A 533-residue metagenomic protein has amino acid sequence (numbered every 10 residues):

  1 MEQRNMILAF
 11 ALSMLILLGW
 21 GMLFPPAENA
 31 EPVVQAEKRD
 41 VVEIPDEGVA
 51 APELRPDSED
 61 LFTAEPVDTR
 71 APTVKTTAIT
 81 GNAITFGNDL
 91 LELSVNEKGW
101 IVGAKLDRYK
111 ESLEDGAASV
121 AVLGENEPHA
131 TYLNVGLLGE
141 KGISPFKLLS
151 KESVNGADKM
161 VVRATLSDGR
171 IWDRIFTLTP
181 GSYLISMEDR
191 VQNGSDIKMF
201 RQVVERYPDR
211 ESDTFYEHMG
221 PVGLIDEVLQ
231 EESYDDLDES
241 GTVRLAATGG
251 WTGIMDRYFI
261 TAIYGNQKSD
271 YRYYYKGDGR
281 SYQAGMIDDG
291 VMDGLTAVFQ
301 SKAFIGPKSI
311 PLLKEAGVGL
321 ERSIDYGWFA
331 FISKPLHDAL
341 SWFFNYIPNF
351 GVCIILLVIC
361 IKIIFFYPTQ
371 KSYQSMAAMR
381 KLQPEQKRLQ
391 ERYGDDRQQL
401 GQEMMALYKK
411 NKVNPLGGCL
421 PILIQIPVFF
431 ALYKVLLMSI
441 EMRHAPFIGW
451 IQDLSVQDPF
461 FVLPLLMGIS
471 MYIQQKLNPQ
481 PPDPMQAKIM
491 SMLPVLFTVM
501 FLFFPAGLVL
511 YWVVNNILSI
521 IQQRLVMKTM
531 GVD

Functional and structural regions predicted by a protein language model:
M1-I363, D533: Membrane-protein biogenesis/insertion across secretory and organellar systems
N5-F10, F350, I354, F460-P464 (+2 more regions): Residue-level signature of transmembrane alpha-helical entry/exit and packing/kink sites in multi-pass membrane
A9-W20, F429-L432, L465-S470, M492-L496: Core hydrophobic alpha-helical membrane-spanning segments
D189, G294, I364-F429, M471-L502 (+1 more regions): Membrane-interface amphipathic helices and adjacent TM-edge segments
H337-P348, Y408-K412, L416, S455 (+2 more regions): Alpha-helical membrane-interface segments at transmembrane helix boundaries
I347-F350, M500-V509: Transmembrane helix interruption/hinge and helix-loop junction motifs
Y433-M471: Conserved catalytic motifs of ABC-family nucleotide-binding domains
M467-G468, L508-N516: Hydrophobic core segments of alpha-helical transmembrane domains in multi-pass membrane proteins
